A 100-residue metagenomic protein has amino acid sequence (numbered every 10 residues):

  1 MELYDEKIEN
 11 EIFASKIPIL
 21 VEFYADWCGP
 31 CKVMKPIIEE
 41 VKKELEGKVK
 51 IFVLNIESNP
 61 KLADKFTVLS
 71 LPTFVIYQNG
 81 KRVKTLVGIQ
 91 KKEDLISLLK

Functional and structural regions predicted by a protein language model:
M1-E2, K50-F52, K81-L86: Structural signal for short hydrophobic segments within the conserved structured cores of catalytic domains across
M1-P18, P60: A short beta-strand-turn-helix
K16-I17, F23-W27, S70: Short pre-active-site segment immediately N-terminal to redox-active cysteine/selenocysteine motifs in thiol-based
L20-V21, I51, F74: Hydrophobic beta-strand anchors of alpha/beta hydrolase catalytic cores
C28-C31, F74: The canonical Cys-X-X-Cys-His
K32-L45: Typically the conserved alpha-helix immediately C-terminal to a functionally engaged Cys/Sec in thioredoxin-like
I56-A63: Structural microenvironment flanking redox-active thiols in thiol-disulfide oxidoreductases
V75-K100: Non-catalytic, surface beta->alpha helical segment in thiol-disulfide oxidoreductase systems
